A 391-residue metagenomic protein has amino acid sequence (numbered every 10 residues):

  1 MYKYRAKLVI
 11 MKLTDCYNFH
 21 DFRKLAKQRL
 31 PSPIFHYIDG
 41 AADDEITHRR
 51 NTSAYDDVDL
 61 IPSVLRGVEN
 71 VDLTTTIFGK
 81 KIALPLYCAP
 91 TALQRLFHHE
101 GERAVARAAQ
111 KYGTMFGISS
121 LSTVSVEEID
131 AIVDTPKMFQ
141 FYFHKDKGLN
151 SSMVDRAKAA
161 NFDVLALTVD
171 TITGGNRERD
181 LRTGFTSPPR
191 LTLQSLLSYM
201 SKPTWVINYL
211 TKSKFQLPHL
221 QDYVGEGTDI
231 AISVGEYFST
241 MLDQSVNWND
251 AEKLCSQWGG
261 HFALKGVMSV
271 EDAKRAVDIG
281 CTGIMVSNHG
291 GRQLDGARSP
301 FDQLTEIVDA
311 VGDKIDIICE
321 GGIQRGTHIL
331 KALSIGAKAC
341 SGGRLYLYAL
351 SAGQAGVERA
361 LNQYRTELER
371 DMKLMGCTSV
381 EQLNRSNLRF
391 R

Functional and structural regions predicted by a protein language model:
Y4-D56, S299-C319, I323-R391: Alpha/beta catalytic cores of nucleotide-metabolism and tRNA/nucleoside-modifying enzymes
K7-G79, P188-V246, E381-R385, R389: An N-cap/entry alpha-helix motif that binds or orients negatively charged groups
D59, T74-T76, P85-A89, M115-G117 (+2 more regions): Short, conserved beta-strand segments within well-ordered enzyme catalytic domains that often line or immediately flank
I82-L121, V126: Glycine-rich active-site/cofactor-binding loop and its immediate structural neighborhood
Y87-L93, P136-Y142, G235-Y237: Short, basic, glycine/proline-bearing loop/turn elements
L93, G148-C319, T327-K331, I335-Y348: Alpha/beta enzyme core
K111-I132, P136-N150: A gly/proline- and charged-residue-enriched helix-loop-helix capping module
